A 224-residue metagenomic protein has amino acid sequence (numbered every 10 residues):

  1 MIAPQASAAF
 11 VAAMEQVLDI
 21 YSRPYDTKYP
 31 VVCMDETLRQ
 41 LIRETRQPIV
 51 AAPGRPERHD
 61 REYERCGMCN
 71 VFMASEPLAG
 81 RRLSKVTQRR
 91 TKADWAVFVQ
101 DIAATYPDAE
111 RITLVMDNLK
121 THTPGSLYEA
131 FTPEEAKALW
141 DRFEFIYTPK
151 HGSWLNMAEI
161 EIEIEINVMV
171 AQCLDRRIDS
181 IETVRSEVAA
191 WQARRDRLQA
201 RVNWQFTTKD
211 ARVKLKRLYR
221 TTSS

Functional and structural regions predicted by a protein language model:
A3-A9, T45, T183-S224: C-terminal domain-tail junction helix/linker
M14-Q100, L215: Extended, low-complexity cationic-aromatic segments
C33-D35, A74, G80, V99 (+5 more regions): Mobile genetic element proteins and their domesticated derivatives, centered on retroelements and DNA transposons
R58-Y63, E135-M157, R176-I178: RNase H-like polynucleotidyl transferase catalytic core
R82, K150, A158-I181, R194-L198: Active-site proximal helix-loop segment of RNase H-like, two-metal nucleases, encompassing DDE(D)
A93-T113: Short, basic/hydrophobic alpha-helical segments
E110-T123, P149: Acidic/histidine-rich, metal-coordinating catalytic segments
G125-A136: Short, aromatic/basic amphipathic alpha-helical patches
